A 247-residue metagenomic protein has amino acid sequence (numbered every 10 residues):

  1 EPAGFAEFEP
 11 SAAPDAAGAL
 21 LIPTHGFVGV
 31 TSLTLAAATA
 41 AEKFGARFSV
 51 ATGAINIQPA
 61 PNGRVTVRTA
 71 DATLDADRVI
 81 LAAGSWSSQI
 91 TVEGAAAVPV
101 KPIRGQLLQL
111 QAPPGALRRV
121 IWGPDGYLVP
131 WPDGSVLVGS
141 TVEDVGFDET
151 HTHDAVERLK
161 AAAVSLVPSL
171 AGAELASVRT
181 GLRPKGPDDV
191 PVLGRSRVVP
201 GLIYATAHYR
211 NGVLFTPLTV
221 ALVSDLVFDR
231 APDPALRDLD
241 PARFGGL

Functional and structural regions predicted by a protein language model:
E1-F44, S49-V50, N56-A60, K185: Flavin (FAD/FMN) cofactor-binding and adjacent substrate-gating region of FAD-dependent oxidoreductase domains
E1-P2, V50-T52, T69, S177-R179: Short loop/edge segments at beta-strand edges and connector loops that shape dinucleotide/nucleotide cofactor-binding
A19-A40, S85-W86, A155-A162, H208 (+1 more regions): Mid-domain beta-loop-alpha active-site segment that forms a flexible, acidic cofactor/metal-binding surface
V30, V167-L247: C-terminal catalytic lobe of FAD-dependent flavoproteins
I55-D75, V79: Conserved beta-strand-loop-beta-strand element in the redox core of flavoprotein oxidoreductases
R64-V65, S135-V136, I203: Hydrophobic residues embedded in beta-strands of well-ordered beta-sheets
T73-L74, R78-P200: Active-site substrate-recognition segment that forms the wall of the catalytic cavity or substrate channel
